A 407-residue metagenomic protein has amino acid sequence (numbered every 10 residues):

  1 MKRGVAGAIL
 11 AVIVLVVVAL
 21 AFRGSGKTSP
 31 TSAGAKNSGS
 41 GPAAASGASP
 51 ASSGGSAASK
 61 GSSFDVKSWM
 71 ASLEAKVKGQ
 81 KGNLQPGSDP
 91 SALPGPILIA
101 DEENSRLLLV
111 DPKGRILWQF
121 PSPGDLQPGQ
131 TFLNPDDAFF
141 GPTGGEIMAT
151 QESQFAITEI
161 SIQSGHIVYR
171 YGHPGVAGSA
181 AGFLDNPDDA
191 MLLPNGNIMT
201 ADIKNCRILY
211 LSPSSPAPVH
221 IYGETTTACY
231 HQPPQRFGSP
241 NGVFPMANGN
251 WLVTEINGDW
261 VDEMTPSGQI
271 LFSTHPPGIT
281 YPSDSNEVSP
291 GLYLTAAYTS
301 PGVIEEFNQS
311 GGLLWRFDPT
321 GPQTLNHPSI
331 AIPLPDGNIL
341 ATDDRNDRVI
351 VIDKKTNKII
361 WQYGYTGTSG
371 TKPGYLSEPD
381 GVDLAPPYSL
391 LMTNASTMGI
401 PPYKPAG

Functional and structural regions predicted by a protein language model:
M1-A6, G24-G26: Short, low-complexity patches enriched in S/T/P/G
G4, A11-I13, S56, D65 (+1 more regions): Detector for intrinsically disordered, low-structure N-terminal pre-sequences
G7, V12-R23, L391: Hydrophobic alpha-helical membrane-insertion segments, chiefly the h-region of N-terminal signal peptides
V17-S40: C-terminal region of N-terminal signal peptides and the immediate post-cleavage residues of exported proteins
S25-A33, S49, G54, A58: Hydrophobic, helix-prone linear segments
G34, G41, S59-G407: Histidine-/acidic-rich catalytic cores in large beta-rich domains
G39, A43-S53: Extracellular mucin-like PTS domains
